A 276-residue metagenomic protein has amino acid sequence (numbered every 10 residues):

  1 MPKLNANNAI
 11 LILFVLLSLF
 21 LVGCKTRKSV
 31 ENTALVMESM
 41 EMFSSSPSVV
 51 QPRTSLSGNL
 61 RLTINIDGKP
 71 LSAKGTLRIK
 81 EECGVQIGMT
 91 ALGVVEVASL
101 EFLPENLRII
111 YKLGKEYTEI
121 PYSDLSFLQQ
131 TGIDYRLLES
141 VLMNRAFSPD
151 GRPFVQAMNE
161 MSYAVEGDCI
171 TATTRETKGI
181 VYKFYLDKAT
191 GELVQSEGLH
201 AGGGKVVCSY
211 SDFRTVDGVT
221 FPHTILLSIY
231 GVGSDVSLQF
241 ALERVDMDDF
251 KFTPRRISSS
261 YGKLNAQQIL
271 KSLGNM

Functional and structural regions predicted by a protein language model:
P2-I12: Bacterial N-terminal signal peptides that target proteins for export
F20-G23: C-terminal motif of bacterial Sec signal peptides marking the signal peptidase cleavage site
K25-K28: Bacterial signal peptide processing site
M42-I66: A short, Trp-centered hydrophobic/proline-enriched beta-strand micro-motif
N59, P70-R78, C83: Beta-strand-dominated lipid-handling architectures at cellular/organellar boundaries
G84-S140: An acidic-aromatic
I120, L128-E160, L270-S272: C-terminal low-complexity, charged extensions that often adopt amphipathic alpha-helices
P153-L264: Gly/Pro-enriched, hydrophobic low-complexity segments that function as extracytoplasmic propeptides/linkers
